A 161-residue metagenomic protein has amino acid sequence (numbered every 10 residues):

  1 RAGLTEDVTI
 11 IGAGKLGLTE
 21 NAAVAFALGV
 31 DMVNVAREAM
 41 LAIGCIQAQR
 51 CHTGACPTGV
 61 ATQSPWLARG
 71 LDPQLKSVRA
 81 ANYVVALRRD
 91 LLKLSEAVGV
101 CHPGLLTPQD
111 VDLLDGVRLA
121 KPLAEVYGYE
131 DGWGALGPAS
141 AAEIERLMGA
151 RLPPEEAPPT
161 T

Functional and structural regions predicted by a protein language model:
R1-D7, G17-T161: Alpha/beta catalytic cores of nucleotide-metabolism and tRNA/nucleoside-modifying enzymes
A13: Short hydrophobic "strand-cap" motifs at the C-terminus of beta-strands
